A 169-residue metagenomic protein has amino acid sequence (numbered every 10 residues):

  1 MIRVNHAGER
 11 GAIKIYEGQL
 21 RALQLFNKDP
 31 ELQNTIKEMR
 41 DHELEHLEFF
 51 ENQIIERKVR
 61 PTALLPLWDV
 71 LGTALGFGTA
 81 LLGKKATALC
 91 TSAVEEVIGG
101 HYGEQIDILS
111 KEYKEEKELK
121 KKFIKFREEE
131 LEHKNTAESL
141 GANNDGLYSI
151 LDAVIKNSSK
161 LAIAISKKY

Functional and structural regions predicted by a protein language model:
M1-Y169: Non-heme di-metal
